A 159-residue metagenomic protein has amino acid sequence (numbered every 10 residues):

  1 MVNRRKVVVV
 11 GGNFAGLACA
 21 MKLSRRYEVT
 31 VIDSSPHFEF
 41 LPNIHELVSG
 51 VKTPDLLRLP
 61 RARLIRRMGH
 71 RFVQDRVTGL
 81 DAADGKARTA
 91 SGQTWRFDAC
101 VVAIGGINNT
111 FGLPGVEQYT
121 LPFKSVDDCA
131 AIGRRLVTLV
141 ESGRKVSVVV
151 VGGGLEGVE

Functional and structural regions predicted by a protein language model:
M1-R4, G69-S147: FAD-binding core/adjacent interface of flavoenzyme oxidoreductases
V2-R71, V148-V149, L155-E159: Beta1-alpha1 glycine-rich phosphate/pyrophosphate-binding loop at the start of Rossmann-like nucleotide-binding domains
